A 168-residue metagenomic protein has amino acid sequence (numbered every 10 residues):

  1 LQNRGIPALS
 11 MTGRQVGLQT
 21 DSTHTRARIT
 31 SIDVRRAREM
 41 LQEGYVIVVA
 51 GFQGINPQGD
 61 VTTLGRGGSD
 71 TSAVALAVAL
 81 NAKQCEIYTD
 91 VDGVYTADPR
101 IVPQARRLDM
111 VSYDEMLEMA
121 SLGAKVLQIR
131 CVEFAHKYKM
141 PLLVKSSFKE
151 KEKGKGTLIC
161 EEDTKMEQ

Functional and structural regions predicted by a protein language model:
Q2-V132: Nucleotide/pyrophosphate-binding catalytic subdomain
V46-V49, V144, I159: Hydrophobic aliphatic residue packing
G54, D92, K149-E150, T164-M166: Short, glycine-/Ser/Thr-/acidic-enriched flexible segments
L127, P141-E150: Flexible, glycine/charged-enriched surface loops at secondary-structure junctions
A135: Acidic-aromatic/histidine active-site loop/patch
Y138, K149-L158: Surface-exposed amphipathic alpha-helical tracts and adjacent flexible/coil segments at the periphery of soluble enzymes
G156-Q168: A conserved regulatory-domain signal marking ACT and ACT-like small-molecule sensing domains and adjacent regulatory
